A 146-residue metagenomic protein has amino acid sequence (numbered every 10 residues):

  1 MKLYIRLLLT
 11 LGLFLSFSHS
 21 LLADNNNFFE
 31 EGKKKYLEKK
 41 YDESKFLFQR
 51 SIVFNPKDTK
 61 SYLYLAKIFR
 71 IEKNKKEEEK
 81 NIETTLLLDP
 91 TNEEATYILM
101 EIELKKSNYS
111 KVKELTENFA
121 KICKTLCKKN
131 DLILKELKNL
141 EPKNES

Functional and structural regions predicted by a protein language model:
L37-E38, I71-E72, K105, N139-K143: Register position in tetratricopeptide repeats
R50-S51, T84-T85, N118-F119: Canonical positions in the second alpha-helix
Y64, I98, L132-E136: Canonical tetratricopeptide repeat
K113-S146: Terminal, low-structured helical/coil segments at or just beyond the last alpha-helical repeat
